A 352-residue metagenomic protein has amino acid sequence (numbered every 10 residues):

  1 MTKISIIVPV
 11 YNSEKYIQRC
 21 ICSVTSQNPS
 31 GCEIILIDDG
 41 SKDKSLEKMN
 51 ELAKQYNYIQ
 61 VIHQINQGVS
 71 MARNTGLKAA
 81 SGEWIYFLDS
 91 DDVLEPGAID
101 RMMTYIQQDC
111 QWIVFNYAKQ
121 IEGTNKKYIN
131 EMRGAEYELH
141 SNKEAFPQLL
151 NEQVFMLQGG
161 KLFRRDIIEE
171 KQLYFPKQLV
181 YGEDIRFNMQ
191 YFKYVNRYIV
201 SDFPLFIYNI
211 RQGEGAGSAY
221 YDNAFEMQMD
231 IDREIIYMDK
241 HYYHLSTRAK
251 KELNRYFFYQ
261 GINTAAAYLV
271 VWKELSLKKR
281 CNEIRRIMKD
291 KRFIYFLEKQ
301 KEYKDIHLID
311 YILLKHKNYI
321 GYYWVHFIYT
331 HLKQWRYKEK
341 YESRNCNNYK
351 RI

Functional and structural regions predicted by a protein language model:
T2-S5, S23, E33, R186: Cell-envelope/extracellular polymer assembly enzymes that use nucleotide-activated donors
N12-S26: Short, well-formed alpha-helical segments that are part of the catalytic scaffolds of diverse glycosyltransferases
D38-E47, I65: A conserved acidic beta->alpha catalytic loop
Q64-A80: Glycine-rich, basic loop-to-helix element that forms the pyrophosphate-binding segment of sugar-nucleotide handling
V69, S90-D202, F206-E226, H241-Y242: Donor-binding/catalytic cores of nucleotide-activated saccharide and glycerol-phosphate transferases/polymerases
I85: Short aromatic/hydrophobic "clamp" motif used to bind/position activated sugar donors
F203-Q212, S218-S246, Q260-F293: Catalytic core of nucleotide-sugar-dependent glycosyltransferases
V270-I352: Membrane-interface aromatic/basic loop that binds lipid-linked glycans or pyrophosphate carriers, typified by
